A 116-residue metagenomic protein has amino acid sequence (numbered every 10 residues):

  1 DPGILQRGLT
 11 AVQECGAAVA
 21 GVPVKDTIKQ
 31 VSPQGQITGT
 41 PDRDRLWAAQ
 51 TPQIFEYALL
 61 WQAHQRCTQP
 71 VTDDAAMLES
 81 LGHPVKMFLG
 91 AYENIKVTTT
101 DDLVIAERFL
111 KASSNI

Functional and structural regions predicted by a protein language model:
D1-I4, I37-P41, K96: Short, charge-rich amphipathic segments
D1-P33, Q50: Conserved beta-loop-beta/alpha segment of the NTase-like Rossmann-fold superfamily that binds/positions NTPs
R7, Q34-T40, V104-A106: Short, hinge-like loop/turn segments at secondary-structure boundaries
L9-T10, T38-G39, M77, K86-M87: Short secondary-structure boundary/capping segments
A20-V22, T40, F88: Generic beta-sheet signal
K29-F55: Short, flexible, basic/aromatic active-site loop/helix in glycosyltransferases
W47-I116: Conserved alpha/beta core of the MobA/IspD/sugar-nucleotide pyrophosphorylase nucleotidyltransferase superfamily
